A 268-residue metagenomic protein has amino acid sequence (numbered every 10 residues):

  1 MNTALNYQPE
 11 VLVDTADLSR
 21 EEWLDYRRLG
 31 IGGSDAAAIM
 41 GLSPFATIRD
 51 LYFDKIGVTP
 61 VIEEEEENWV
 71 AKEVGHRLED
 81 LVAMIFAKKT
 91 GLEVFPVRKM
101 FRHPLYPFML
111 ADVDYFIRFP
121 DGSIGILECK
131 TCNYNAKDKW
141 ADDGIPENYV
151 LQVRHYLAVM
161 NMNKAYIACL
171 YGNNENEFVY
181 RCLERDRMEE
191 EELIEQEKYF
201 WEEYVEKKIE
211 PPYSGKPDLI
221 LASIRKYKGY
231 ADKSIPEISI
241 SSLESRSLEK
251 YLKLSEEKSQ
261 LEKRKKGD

Functional and structural regions predicted by a protein language model:
M1-D268: Accessory terminal regions of nucleic-acid processing enzymes
